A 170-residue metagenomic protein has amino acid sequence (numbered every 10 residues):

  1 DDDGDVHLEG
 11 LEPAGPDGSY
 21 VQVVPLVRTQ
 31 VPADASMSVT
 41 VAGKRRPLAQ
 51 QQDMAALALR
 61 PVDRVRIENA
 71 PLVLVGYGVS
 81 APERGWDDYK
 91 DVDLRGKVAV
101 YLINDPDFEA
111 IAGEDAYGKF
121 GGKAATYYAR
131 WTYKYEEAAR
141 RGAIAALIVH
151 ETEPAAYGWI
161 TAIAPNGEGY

Functional and structural regions predicted by a protein language model:
D1-E114, I163-A164: Noncatalytic luminal/extracellular "stalk/propeptide" segments of secretory-pathway proteins
G85, R130-W131: Amphipathic coiled-coil/heptad-repeat helices and related helical stalk/stem segments that mediate oligomerization
A99, A146-L147: Hydrophobic residues within beta-strands of alpha/beta enzymes
G113-A124, W131: Proteins synthesized as precursors that undergo proteolytic processing into mature forms
Y135-R140: Non-catalytic positions within long, well-ordered alpha-helices that form the structural scaffold/packing of enzyme
I148-Y170: Surface-exposed loop and adjacent secondary-structure segments within mature catalytic domains
